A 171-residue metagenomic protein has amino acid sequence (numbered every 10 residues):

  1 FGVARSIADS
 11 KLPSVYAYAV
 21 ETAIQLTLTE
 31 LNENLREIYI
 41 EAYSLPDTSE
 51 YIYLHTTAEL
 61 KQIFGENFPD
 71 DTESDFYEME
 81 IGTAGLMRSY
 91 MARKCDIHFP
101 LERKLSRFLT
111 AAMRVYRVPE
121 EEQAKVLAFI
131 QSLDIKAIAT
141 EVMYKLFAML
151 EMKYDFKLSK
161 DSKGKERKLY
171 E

Functional and structural regions predicted by a protein language model:
G2, S6-S10, I63, N67 (+2 more regions): Solvent-exposed amphipathic alpha-helical surface segments
G2-L35, S44-D47, Y51-T57: Hydrophobic alpha-helical connector segments
S10-K11, V15, R36, K94 (+2 more regions): Secondary-structure transition/capping residues
S14-Q25, N67-F76, Y116, E120-V126 (+1 more regions): Phosphate-binding glycine-rich loops and adjacent basic patches that engage nucleotide phosphates, nucleic-acid
V20, E41-M113: Amphipathic alpha-helical packing segments from all-alpha helical-bundle domains
E21-E30, Y77-G85, S132-L146: A broadly tuned preference for mixed-charge, low-complexity surface segments
Q62, D96-E171: C-terminal peripheral helix-coil segments that are non-catalytic and often amphipathic
